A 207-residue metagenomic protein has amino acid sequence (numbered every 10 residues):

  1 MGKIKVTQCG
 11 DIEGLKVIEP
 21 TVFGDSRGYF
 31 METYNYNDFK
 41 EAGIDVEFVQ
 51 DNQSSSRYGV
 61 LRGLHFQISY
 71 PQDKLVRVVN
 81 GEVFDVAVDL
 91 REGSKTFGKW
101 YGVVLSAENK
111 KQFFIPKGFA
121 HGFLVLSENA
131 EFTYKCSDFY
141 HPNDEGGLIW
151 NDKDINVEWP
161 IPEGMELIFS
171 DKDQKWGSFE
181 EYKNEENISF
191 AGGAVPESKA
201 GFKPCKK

Functional and structural regions predicted by a protein language model:
M1-E108, S127-N129, C136-K207: Non-catalytic, conserved peripheral segments adjacent to functional cores
F113, H121-L126, Y134: Short beta-strand His + acidic residue motifs that chelate non-heme Fe in jelly-roll/DSBH and cupin folds
